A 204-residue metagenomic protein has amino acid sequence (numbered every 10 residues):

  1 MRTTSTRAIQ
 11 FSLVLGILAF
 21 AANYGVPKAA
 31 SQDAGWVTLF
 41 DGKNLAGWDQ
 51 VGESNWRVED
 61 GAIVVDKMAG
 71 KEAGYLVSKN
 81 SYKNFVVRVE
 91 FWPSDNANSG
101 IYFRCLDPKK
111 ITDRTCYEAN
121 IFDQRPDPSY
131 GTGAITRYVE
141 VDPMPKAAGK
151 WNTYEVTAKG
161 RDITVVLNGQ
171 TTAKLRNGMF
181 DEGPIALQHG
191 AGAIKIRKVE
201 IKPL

Functional and structural regions predicted by a protein language model:
M1-R7: N-terminal secretory signal peptides that target proteins for export/translocation
Q10-A21: Bacterial N-terminal signal peptides
N23-L204: Carbohydrate-interacting regions of secretory-pathway proteins
